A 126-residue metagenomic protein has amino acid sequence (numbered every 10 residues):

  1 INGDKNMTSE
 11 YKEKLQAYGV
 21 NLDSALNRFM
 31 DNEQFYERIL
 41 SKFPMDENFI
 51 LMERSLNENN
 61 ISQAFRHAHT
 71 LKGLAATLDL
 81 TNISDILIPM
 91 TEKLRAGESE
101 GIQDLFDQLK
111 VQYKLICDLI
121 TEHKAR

Functional and structural regions predicted by a protein language model:
I1-N6: Short, Lys/Arg-enriched N-terminal segments with co-localized hydrophobic residues within the first ~10-30 amino acids
S9-Y11: Short, motif-level signal for alpha-helix interfacial/capping segments enriched in acidic residues and aromatics/proline
K14, Y18-T70, E100-K124: Long, amphipathic alpha-helical coiled-coil segments characteristic of histidine-phosphotransfer scaffolds
N48, N60-H67, A75-A96: Short, well-ordered alpha-helical segments that carry or flank key catalytic/ligand-binding motifs at enzyme/regulatory
